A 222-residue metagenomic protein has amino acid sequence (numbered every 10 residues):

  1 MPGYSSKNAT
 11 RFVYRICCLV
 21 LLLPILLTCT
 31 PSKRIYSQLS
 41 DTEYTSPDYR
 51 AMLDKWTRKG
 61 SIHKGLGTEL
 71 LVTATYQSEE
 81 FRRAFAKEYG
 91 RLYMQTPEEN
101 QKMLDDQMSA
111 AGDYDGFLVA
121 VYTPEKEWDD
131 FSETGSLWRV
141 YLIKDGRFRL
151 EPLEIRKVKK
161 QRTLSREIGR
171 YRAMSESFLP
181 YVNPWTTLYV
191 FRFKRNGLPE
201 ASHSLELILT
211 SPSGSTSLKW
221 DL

Functional and structural regions predicted by a protein language model:
M1-F12: N-terminal secretory signal peptides that target proteins for export/translocation
V13-L19: Sec-dependent signal peptide recognition, specifically the positively charged N-region followed immediately by
I25-T28: C-terminal motif of bacterial Sec signal peptides marking the signal peptidase cleavage site
T30-L222: Conserved functional micro-motifs across diverse proteins
